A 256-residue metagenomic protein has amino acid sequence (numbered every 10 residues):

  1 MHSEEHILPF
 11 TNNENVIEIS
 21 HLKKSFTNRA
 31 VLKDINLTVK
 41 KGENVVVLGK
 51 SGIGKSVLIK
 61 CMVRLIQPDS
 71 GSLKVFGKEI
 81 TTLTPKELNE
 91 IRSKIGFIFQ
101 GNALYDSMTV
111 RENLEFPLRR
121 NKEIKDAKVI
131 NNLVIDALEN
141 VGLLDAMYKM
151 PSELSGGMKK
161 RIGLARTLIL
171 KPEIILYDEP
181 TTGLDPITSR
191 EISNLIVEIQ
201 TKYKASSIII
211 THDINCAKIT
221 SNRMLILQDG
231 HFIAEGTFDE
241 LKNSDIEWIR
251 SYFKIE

Functional and structural regions predicted by a protein language model:
V63: Helix-to-loop junction immediately C-terminal to a conserved catalytic motif
E79, A127-D145: Conserved ABC ATPase "signature" region
M108-F116: Short coil-to-helix segment of the ABC ATPase nucleotide-binding domain corresponding to the Q-loop/switch region
M150-L154, M158: Conserved ABC ATPase signature
I169-E173: A short, proline-enriched helix->beta-strand linker immediately N-terminal to the Walker B motif in ABC-type P-loop
I175-D178: Catalytic Walker B motif of ABC-type/P-loop ATPase nucleotide-binding domains
P186-T188: Helix N-cap at the start of a conserved alpha-helix in ABC-type nucleotide-binding domains
